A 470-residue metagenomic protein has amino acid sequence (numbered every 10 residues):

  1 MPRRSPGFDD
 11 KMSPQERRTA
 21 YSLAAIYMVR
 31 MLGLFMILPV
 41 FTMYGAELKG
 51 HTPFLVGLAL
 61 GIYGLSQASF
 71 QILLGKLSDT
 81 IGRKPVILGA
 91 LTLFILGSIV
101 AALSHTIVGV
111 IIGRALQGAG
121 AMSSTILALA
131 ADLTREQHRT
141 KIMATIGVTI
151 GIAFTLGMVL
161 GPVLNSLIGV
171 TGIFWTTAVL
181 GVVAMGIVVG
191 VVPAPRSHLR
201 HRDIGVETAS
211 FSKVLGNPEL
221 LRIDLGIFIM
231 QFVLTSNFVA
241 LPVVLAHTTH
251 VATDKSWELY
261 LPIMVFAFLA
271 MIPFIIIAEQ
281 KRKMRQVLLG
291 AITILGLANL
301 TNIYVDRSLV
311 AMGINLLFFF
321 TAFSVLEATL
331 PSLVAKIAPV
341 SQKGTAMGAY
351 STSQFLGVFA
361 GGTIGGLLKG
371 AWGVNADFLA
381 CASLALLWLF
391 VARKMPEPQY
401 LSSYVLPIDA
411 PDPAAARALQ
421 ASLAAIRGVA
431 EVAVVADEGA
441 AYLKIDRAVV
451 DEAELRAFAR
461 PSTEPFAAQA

Functional and structural regions predicted by a protein language model:
P2-E16, P193-G226: Juxtamembrane intracellular "pre-TM" segments in multi-pass secondary transporters
P39-F54, V239-K255: Short amphipathic helix-loop junctions that connect adjacent transmembrane helices in Major Facilitator Superfamily/SLC
G50, G82, L103-V108, V305-D306: Helix-breaking motifs and short loop linkers at transmembrane-helix boundaries and internal kinks in secondary membrane
S69-H105: Conserved MFS/SLC helix-loop-helix module at the cytosolic interface between two early adjacent transmembrane helices
Q71-G82, A270-K283: Helix-to-loop junctions at the C-terminal end of transmembrane segments in multipass secondary transporters
T80-A90, E279-I292: Cytoplasmic membrane-interface "Motif A"-like loop-to-helix N-cap segments of 12-TM Major Facilitator Superfamily
G113-I150: Cytoplasmic helix-loop-helix junction between adjacent transmembrane helices in 12-TM secondary transporters
V179-H198, W388-P396: C-terminal membrane-cytosol helix-exit motif in multi-pass small-molecule transporters
